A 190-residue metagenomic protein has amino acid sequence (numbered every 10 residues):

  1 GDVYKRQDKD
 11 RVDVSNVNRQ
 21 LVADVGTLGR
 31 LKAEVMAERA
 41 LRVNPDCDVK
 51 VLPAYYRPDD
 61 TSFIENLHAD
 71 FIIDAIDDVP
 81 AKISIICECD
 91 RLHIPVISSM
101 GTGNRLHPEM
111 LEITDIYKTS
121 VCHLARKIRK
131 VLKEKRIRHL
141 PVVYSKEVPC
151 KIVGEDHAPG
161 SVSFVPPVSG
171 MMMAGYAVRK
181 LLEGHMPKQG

Functional and structural regions predicted by a protein language model:
G1-Y4: Short, small-residue-biased leader/transition segments that mark boundaries at the very start of proteins
D8-N44: Glycine-rich phosphate-binding loop and adjoining beta1-alpha1-beta2 segment of Rossmann-like nucleotide-binding folds
D10, G101, I128: Active-site glycine-centered loops adjacent to acidic/histidine catalytic or metal-binding residues that shape
V12-S15, T102-P108: Short gly/pro/ser/thr-enriched loop/turn and capping motifs at secondary-structure boundaries
V49-V51: Hydrophobic/aromatic anchor residues within beta-strands of the central parallel beta-sheet of Rossmann-like
P53-T61: Conserved SAM/SAH-binding loop
E65-F71, A81-S84, R91, V96 (+3 more regions): Glycine-rich phosphate/adenylate-binding loop
A75-I76, S99: Short, well-ordered coil/turn residues at beta-beta hairpins and beta-strand->alpha-helix junctions within
